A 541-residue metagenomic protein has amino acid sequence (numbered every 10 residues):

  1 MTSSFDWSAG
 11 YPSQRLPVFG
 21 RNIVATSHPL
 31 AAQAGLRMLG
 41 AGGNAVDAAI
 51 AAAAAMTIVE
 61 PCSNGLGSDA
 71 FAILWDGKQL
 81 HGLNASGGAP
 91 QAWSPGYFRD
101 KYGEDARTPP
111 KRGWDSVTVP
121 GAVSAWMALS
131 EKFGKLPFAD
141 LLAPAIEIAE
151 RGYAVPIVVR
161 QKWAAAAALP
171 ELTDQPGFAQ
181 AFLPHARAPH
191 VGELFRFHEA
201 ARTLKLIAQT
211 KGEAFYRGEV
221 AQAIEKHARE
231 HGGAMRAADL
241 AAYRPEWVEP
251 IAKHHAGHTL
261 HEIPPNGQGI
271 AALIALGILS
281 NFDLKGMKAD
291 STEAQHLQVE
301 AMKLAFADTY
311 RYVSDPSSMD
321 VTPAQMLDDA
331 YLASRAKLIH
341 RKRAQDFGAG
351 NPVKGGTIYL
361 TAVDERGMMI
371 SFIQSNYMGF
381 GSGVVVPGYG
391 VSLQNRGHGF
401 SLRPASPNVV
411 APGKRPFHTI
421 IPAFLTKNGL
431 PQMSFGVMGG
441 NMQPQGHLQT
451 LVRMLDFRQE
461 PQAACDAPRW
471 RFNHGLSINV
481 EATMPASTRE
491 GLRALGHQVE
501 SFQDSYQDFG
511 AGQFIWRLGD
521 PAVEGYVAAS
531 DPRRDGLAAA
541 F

Functional and structural regions predicted by a protein language model:
M1-Q33, R37, A45-R217, A221-G267 (+4 more regions): Noncatalytic scaffold domains of N-terminal-nucleophile
T2, N281-N376, G388-Y389, R396 (+1 more regions): Internal maturation/activation junctions in enzymes
I58-W75, Q79-N84, A234-R236, M368-M433 (+2 more regions): Active-site rim segments in enzyme catalytic domains, especially the processed small/beta chain of N-terminal
N64-G65, D69-W75, I358-V363, P422-F424 (+1 more regions): Short beta-strand scaffold segments in enzyme catalytic cores
T173, G269-K285, L425, P431-M433 (+1 more regions): M16/insulysin-pitrilysin zinc metalloprotease superfamily fold
W247, K354-T357, H418-I420: Short, small/polar residue-rich loop motifs at catalytic or cofactor-binding pockets
K414, H447, D456-Q507: Extended C-terminal subregions enriched in glycine
